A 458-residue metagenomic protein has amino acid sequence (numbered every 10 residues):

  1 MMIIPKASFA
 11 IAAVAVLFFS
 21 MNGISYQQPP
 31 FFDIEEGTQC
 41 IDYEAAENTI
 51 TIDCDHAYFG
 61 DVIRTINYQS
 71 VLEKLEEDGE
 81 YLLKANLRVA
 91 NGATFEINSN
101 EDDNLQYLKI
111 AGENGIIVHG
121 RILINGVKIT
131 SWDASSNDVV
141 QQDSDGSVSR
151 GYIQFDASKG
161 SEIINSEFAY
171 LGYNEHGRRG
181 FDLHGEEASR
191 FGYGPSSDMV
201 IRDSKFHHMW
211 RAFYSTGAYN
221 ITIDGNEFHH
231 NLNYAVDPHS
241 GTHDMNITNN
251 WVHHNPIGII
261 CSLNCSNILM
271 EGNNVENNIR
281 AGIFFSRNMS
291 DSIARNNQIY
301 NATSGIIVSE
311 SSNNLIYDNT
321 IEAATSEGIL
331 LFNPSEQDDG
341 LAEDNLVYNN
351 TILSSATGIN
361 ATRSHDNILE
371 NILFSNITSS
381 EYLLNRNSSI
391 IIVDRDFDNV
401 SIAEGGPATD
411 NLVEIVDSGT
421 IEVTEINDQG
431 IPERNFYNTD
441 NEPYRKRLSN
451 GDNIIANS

Functional and structural regions predicted by a protein language model:
M1-A10: N-terminal Sec-pathway targeting helices
A10-I11, S158, D338, S388: N-terminal hydrophobic alpha-helix used for membrane targeting or insertion
A15-F19: Hydrophobic core
G23-S266, M270-E271, V275-I279, I283-R295 (+9 more regions): Beta-strand/loop edge motif enriched in small/polar residues
K84-A85, G305, G358: Generic recognition of flexible, low-complexity loop/linker segments
Y214, I307, N360: Conserved Rossmann-like nucleotide-binding pocket used by diverse enzymes that bind dinucleotide cofactors
E322-N399: Ankyrin-repeat and related helical/solenoid repeat scaffolds used for protein-protein interactions
